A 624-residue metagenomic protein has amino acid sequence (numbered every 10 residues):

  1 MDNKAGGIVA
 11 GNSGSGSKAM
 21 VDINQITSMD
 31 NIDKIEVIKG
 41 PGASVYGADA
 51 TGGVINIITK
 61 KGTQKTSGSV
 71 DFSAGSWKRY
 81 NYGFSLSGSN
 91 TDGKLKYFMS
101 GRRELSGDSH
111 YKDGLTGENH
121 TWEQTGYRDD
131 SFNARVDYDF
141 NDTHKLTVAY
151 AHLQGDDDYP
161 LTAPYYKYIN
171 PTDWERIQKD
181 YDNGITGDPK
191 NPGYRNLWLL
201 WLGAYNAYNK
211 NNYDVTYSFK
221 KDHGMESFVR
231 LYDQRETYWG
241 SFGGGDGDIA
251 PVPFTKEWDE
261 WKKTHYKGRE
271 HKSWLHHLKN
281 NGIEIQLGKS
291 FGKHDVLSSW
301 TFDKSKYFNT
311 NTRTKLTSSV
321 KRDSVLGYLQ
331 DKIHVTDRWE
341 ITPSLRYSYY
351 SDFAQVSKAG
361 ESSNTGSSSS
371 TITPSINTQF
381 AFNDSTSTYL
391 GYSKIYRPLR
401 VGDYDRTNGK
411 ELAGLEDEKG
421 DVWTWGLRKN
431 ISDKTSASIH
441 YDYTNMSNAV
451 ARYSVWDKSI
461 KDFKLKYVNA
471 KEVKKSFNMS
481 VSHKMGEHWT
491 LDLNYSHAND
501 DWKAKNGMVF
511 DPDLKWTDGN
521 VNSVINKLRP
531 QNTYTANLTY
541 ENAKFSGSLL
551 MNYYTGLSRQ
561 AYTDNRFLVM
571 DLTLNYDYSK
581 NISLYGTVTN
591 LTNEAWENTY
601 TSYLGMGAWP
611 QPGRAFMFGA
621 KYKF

Functional and structural regions predicted by a protein language model:
M1, D22-Q25, V37, D49-D71 (+1 more regions): N-terminal periplasmic accessory domains that precede and gate Gram-negative outer-membrane beta-barrel machines
D2-K39: Short acidic/polar hinge/loop motifs at secondary-structure boundaries that mediate gating or recognition
S17-M20, Q64-K65, S73, S89-Y205: Periplasmic-side early beta-strands and strand-to-turn transitions of outer-membrane beta-barrels
F72-S76, N90-D92, R103-G107, H152-D156 (+12 more regions): Transmembrane beta-strands of outer-membrane beta-barrel pores
S87-T91, D139, L202, N206 (+6 more regions): Conserved C-terminal beta-signal and adjacent last beta-strands/turns of outer-membrane beta-barrel proteins
G93, E226-G244, A381-I395, D417-E487 (+4 more regions): Membrane-embedded beta-barrel scaffold of Gram-negative outer-membrane proteins
D139-L153, L197, W201-A359, S363-T365 (+6 more regions): Face-selective signature of the C-terminal outer-membrane beta-barrel domain
H334-D337, I341, Y350, D442-N445 (+4 more regions): Gram-negative outer-membrane beta-barrel transporters
